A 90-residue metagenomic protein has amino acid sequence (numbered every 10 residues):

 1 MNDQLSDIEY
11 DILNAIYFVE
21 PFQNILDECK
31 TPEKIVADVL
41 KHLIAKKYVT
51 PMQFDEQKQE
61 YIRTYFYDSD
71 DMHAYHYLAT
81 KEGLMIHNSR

Functional and structural regions predicted by a protein language model:
M1-N14: Short alpha-helical segments that sit at the start of domains
Q4-L5, T31, A79: Alpha-helical hairpin
L5-I8, V49-Y65: Short cationic/low-complexity microdomains
N14-F18, K81: Generic structural signal for well-ordered, non-membrane alpha-helices
V19-C29: Short acidic, hydrophobic short linear motifs in intrinsically disordered regions
K30-K46, T50-Q57, A74: Short amphipathic alpha-helical interaction segments
E60-R90: Short, amphipathic alpha-helical interaction segments positioned at domain boundaries
